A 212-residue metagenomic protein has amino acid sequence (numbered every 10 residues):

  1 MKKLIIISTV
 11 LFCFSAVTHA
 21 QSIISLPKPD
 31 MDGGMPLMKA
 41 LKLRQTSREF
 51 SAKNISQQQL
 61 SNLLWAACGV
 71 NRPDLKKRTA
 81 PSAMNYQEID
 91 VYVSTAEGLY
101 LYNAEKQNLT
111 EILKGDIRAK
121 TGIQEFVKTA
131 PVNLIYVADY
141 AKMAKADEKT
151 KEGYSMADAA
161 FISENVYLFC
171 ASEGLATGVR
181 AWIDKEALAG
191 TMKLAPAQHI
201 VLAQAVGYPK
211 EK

Functional and structural regions predicted by a protein language model:
L4-F14: Sec-dependent N-terminal signal peptides
A16-A20: Sec/Tat signal peptide C-region and signal peptidase I cleavage site
Q21-A130: N-terminal amphipathic, basic helical "cap/leader" segment at the start of enzyme domains
D30, Y136-Y140, Y208: Short, small-residue-rich loop/turn micro-motifs
R44, L63, V91, V132-Y136 (+2 more regions): Small-aliphatic-rich amphipathic alpha-helix that forms the alpha element of a beta-alpha
K193-K212: A glycine-rich helix N-cap at a beta->alpha junction
